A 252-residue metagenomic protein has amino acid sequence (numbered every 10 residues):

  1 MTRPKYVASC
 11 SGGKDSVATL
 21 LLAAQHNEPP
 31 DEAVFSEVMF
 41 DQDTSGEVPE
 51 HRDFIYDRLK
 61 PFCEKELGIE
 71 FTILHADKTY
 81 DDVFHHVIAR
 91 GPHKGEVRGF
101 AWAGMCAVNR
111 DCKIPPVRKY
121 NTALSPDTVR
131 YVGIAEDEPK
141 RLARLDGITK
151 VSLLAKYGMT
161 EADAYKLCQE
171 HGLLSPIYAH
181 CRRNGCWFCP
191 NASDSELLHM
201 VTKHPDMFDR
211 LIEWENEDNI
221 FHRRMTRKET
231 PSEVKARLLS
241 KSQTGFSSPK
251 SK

Functional and structural regions predicted by a protein language model:
M1-K252: Nucleotide-activated chemistry modules centered on ATP-dependent adenylation/adenylyltransferase
